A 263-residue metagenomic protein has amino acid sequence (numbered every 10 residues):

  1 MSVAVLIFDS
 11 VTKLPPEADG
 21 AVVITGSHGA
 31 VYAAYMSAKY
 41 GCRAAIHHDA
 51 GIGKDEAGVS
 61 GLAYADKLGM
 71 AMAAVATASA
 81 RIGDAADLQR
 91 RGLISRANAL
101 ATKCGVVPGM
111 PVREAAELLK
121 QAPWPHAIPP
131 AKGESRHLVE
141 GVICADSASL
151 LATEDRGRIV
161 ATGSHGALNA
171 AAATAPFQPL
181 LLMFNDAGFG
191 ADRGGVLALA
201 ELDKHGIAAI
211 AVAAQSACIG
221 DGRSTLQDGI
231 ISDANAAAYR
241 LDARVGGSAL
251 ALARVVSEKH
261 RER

Functional and structural regions predicted by a protein language model:
M1-R263: Residues that scaffold, gate, or flank divalent-cation-dependent active/transport sites
